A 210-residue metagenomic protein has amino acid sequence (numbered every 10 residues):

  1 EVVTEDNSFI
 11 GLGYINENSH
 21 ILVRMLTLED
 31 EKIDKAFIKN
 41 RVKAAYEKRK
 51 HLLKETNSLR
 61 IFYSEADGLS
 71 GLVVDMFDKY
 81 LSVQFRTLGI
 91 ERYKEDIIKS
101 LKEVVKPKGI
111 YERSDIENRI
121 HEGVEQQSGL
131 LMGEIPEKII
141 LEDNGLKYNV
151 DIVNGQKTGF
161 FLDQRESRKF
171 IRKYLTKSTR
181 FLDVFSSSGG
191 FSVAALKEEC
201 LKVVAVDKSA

Functional and structural regions predicted by a protein language model:
E1-D78: Non-catalytic accessory regions of SAM-dependent methyltransferases
A36, N40, A44-L53, K106-E122 (+2 more regions): A short, charged
S64-D75, Y93-F161, K169: Non-catalytic substrate-recognition/targeting regions of SAM-dependent transferases
Y80-F85: Carbohydrate-binding surface patches
L88-E91: Helix N-cap motif at beta-to-alpha junctions
G133-A210: Rossmann-like S-adenosyl-L-methionine
